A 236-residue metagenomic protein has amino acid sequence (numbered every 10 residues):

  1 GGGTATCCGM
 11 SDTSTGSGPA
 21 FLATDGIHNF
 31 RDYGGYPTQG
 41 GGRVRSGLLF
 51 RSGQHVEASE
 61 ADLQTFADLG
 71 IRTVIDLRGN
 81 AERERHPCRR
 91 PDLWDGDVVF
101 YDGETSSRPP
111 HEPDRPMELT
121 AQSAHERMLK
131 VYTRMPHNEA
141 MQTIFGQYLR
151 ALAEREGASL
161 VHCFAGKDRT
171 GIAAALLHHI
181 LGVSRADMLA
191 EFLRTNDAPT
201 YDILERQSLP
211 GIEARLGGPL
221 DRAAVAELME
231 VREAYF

Functional and structural regions predicted by a protein language model:
G1-T4: Compositionally biased, low-complexity flexible segments
C7-L160, I172-F236: Cys-dependent protein tyrosine phosphatase-like superfamily
A165, R169-T170: Ser/Thr-glycine-rich phosphate-binding loops at phosphate-binding pockets of nucleotides, nucleotide cofactors
